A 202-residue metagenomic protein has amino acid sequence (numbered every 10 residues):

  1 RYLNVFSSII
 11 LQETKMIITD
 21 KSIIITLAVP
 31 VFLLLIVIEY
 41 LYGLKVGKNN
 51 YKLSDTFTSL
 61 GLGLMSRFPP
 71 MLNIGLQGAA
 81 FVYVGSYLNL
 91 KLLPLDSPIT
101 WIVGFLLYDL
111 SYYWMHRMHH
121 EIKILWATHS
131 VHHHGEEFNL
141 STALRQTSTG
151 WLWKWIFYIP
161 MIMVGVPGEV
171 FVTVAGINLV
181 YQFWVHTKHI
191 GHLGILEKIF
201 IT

Functional and structural regions predicted by a protein language model:
R1-K15: Short, Lys/Arg-enriched N-terminal segments with co-localized hydrophobic residues within the first ~10-30 amino acids
I17, K21, N49-L53, K91-S97 (+1 more regions): Helix-boundary and loop/linker segments of multi-pass membrane transporters
I17-F32: Hydrophobic transmembrane alpha-helical segments in integral membrane proteins
L27, N50-S66, S97: Loop-to-helix transition at the N-terminal end of transmembrane alpha-helices
V31-Y40, G78, F105-L110: Central hydrophobic cores of alpha-helical transmembrane segments in multi-pass inner-membrane proteins across all
V37-F57: Membrane-interface helix-loop junction between the first two transmembrane segments
L64-N73, P98-T202: Membrane-embedded catalytic scaffold of the fatty acid hydroxylase/desaturase
L76-I102: Juxtamembrane/interfacial segments at transmembrane-helix boundaries in multi-pass membrane proteins
